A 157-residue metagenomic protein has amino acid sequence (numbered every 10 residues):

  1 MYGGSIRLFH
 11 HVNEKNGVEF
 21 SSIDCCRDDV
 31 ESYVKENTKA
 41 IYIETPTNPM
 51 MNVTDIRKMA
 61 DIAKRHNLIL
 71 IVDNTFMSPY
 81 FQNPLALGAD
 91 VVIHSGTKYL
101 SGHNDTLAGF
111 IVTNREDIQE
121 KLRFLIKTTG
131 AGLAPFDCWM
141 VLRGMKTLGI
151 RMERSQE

Functional and structural regions predicted by a protein language model:
M1-E157: Conserved PLP-enzyme active-site core in the AAT-like
